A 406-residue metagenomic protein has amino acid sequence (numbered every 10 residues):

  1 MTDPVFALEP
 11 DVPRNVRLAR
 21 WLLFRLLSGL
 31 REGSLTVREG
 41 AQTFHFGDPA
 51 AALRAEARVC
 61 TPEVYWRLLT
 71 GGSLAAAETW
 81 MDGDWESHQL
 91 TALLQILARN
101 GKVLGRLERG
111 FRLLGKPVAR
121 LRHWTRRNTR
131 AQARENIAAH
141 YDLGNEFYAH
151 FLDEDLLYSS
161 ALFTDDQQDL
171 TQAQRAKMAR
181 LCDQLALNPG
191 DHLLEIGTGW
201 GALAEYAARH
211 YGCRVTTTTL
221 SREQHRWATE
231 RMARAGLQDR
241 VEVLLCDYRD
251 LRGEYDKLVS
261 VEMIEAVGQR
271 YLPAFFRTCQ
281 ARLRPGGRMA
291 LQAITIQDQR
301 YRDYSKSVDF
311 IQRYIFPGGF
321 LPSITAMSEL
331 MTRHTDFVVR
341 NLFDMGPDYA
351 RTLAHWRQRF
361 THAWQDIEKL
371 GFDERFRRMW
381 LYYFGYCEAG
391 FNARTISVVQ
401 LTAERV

Functional and structural regions predicted by a protein language model:
M1-Q168, Q172-Q174, R180: Feature captures hydrophobic
P189-G197: Conserved class I S-adenosyl-L-methionine
W200-Y211: Conserved SAM-binding loop of SAM-dependent methyltransferases across substrates and taxa, primarily the Class I
A228-T229: Conserved SAM-binding loop
R249-L258: A short acidic, Gly/Pro-enriched loop at the edge of an enzyme's catalytic core that lines a small-molecule cofactor
P273-P285: A short glycine-rich, Lys/Arg-flanked "PGG" loop and its adjoining helix->strand segment in the class I
G286-I294: Conserved beta-strand signature within the Rossmann-like core of class I S-adenosyl-L-methionine
T295-V406: Substrate-binding/catalytic lobe of Class I Rossmann-like enzymes that use SAM or dcSAM, i.e., the mid-to-C-terminal
